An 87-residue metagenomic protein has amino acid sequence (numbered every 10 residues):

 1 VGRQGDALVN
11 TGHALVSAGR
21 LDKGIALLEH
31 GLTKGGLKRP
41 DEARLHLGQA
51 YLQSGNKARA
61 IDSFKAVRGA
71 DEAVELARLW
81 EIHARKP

Functional and structural regions predicted by a protein language model:
G2-V9, K38-R44, E72-L76: Generic helix N-cap/helix-start motif at coil->alpha-helix transitions
K34-G36, G69-A70: Structural marker of alpha-solenoid helical repeat scaffolds
